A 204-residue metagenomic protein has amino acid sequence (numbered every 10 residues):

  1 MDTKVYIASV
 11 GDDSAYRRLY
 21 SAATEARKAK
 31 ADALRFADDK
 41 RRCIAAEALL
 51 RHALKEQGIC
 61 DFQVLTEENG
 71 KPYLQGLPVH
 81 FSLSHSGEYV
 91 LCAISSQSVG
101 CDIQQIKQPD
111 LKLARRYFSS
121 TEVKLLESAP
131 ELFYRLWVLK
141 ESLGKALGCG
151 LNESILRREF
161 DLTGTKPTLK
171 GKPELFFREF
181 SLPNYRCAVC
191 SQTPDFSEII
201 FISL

Functional and structural regions predicted by a protein language model:
M1-L204: Core catalytic alpha/beta fold that binds nucleotide/phospho-ligands
